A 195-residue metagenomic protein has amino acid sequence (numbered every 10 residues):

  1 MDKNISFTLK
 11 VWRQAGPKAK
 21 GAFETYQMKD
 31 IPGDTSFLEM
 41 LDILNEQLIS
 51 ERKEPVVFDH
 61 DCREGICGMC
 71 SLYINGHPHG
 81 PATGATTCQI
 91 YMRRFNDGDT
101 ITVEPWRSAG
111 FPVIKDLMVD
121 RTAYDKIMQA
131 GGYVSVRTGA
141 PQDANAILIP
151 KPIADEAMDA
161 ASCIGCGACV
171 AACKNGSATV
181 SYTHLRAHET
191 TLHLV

Functional and structural regions predicted by a protein language model:
N4-E24: Eukaryote-biased recognition of intrinsically disordered, low-complexity regulatory segments
F23-M28, A85-T87, K174: Well-ordered beta-strand positions in beta-sheet-rich domains
G33-M40, Y91, T190: Short, structural beta-strand-to-alpha-helix junction motif
D42-G68, N75, H79-G80, A85 (+1 more regions): Immediate flanking context of iron-sulfur cluster ligation sites
M69-P112: A generic, well-ordered mixed alpha/beta core segment in the N-terminal half of proteins
D120-P152: A short mid-domain helix/strand-loop element embedded in enzyme catalytic domains that forms or borders the active-site
N145-V180: A mid-sequence, solvent-exposed acidic-amphipathic segment
T183-T190: Conserved small/polar residues in nucleotide/adenosyl-binding loops
